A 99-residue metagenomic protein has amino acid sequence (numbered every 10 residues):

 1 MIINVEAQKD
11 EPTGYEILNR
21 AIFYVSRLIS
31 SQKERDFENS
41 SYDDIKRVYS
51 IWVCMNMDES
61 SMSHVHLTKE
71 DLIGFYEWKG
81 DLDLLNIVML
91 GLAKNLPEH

Functional and structural regions predicted by a protein language model:
M1-H99: Elongated, amphipathic alpha-helical interaction scaffolds
